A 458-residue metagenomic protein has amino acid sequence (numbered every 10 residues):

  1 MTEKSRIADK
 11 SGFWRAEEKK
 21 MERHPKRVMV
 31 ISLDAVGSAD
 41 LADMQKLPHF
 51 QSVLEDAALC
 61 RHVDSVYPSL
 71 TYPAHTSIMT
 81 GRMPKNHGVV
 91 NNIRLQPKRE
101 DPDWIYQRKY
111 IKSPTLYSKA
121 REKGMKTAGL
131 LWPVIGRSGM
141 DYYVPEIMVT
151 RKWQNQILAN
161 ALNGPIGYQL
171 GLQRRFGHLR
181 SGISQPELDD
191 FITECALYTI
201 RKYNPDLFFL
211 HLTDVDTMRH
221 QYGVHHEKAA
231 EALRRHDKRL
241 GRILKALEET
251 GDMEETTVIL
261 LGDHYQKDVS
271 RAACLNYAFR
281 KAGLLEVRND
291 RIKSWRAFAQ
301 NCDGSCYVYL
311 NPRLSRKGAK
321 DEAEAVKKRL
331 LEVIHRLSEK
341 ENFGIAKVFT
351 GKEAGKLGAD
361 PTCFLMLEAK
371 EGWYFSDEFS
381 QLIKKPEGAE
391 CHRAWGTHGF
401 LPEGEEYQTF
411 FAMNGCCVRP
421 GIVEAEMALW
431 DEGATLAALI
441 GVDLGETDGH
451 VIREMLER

Functional and structural regions predicted by a protein language model:
E3-K4, D9, F13-E18, M83-G223 (+7 more regions): His/Asp/Glu-rich, glycine-adjacent segments that coordinate divalent cations and/or stabilize oxyanion chemistry on
F13-A58: Active-site-proximal N-terminal segment of extracellular/periplasmic enzymes that hydrolyze or transfer
H24, I93-K109, S113, R242-K385 (+1 more regions): Secreted, luminal/periplasmic, and some membrane-associated catalytic domains that remodel anionic oxygen-ester
K26-R27, P48, P73, I111-S118 (+7 more regions): A structural signal for well-ordered alpha-helical segments within the folded catalytic domains of diverse enzymes
V30-S32, L207-H211, I259, M366 (+1 more regions): Structural motif
L41-K85, A128: Short, structured active-site-proximal loop/turn typified by the sulfatase FGly-forming signature C/S-X-P-X-R
Q51, S118, S305, P312-K340 (+1 more regions): Non-catalytic, well-ordered alpha-helical segments in soluble enzyme domains
L284-L285, N289-K320, A394-L439: Substrate-binding rim/cap in mid-to-C-terminal beta-strand-loop elements of soluble/periplasmic
